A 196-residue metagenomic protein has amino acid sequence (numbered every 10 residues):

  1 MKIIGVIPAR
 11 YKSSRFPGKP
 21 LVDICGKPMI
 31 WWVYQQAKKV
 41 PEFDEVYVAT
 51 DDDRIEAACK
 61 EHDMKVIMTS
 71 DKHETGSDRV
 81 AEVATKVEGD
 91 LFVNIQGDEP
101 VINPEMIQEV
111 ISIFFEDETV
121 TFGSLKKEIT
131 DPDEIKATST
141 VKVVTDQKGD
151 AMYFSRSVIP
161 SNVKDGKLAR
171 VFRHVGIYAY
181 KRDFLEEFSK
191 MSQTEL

Functional and structural regions predicted by a protein language model:
K2-A49: N-terminal glycine-rich phosphate-binding loop and ensuing alpha1 helix
G5, V46-V48, F92, G123 (+1 more regions): Hydrophobic/aromatic residues located in beta-strands of well-ordered beta-sheets within soluble catalytic
R15, V101, A179: Short aromatic/basic micro-patch
I30, D98, K181: Residue-level signal for inorganic ion chemistry
F43, G89, D117-V120: Short, high-confidence coil segments that cap the C-terminus of an alpha-helix and link into the following beta-strand
Y47, D53-S112: Short phosphate-binding loop-to-helix
P104-T194: Conserved core of the sugar-phosphate nucleotidyltransferase
